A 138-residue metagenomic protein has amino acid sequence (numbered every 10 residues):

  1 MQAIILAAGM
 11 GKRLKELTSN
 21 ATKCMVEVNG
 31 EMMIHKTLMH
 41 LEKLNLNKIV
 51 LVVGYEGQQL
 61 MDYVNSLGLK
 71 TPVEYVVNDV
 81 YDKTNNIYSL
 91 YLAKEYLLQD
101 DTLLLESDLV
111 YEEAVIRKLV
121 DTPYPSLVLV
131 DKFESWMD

Functional and structural regions predicted by a protein language model:
M1-T18: N-terminal nucleotide-binding beta1-loop-alpha1 segment
Q2-I5, E31-T102: Conserved N-terminal catalytic core of the sugar/cofactor nucleotidyltransferase
A7, V53, E106, V130-D131: Short beta-strand/turn micro-motifs composed of small residues that flank or help shape donor/cofactor-binding pockets
M10, A21, E56: A generic "binding-loop/recognition-motif" signal
L17-S19, L38-M39, D62-N65, V115-K118: Short amphipathic alpha-helical segments
N20-H35: Short catalytic helix/loop segments, enriched in acidic residues and glycine and frequently bearing histidine
D100-V110: Short beta-strand-to-loop acidic/aromatic patch adjacent to the donor-nucleotide binding site
E112-D138: Conserved core of the sugar-phosphate nucleotidyltransferase
